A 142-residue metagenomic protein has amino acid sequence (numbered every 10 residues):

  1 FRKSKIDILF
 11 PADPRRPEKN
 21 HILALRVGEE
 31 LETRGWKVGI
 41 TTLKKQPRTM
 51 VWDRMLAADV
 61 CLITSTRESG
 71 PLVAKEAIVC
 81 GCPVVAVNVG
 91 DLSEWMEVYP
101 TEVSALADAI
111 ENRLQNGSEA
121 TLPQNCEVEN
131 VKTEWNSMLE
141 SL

Functional and structural regions predicted by a protein language model:
F1-K19, L25-G28: Conserved donor-binding/catalytic core segment of Leloir-type glycosyltransferases
W52, A74-V79, G90-S93: Short alpha-helical segment that forms part of, or immediately flanks, the ligand-binding pocket in carbohydrate-active
D53-A58: Short alpha-helical donor nucleotide-sugar binding micro-motif in glycosyltransferases
C61-L62: A short hydrophobic beta-strand element within the catalytic core of glycosyltransferases that build diverse glycans
T66: Aromatic "clamp/platform" in nucleotide-sugar-dependent glycosyltransferases that forms part of the donor/acceptor
P83-A86: Short hydrophobic beta-strand element within catalytic cores of glycosyltransferases and related nucleotide-activated
S93-R113: Change "using UDP/GDP/dTDP sugars" to "using nucleotide sugars
Q115-L142: A charged, aromatic-enriched C-terminal amphipathic alpha-helix characteristic of glycosyltransferases across folds
